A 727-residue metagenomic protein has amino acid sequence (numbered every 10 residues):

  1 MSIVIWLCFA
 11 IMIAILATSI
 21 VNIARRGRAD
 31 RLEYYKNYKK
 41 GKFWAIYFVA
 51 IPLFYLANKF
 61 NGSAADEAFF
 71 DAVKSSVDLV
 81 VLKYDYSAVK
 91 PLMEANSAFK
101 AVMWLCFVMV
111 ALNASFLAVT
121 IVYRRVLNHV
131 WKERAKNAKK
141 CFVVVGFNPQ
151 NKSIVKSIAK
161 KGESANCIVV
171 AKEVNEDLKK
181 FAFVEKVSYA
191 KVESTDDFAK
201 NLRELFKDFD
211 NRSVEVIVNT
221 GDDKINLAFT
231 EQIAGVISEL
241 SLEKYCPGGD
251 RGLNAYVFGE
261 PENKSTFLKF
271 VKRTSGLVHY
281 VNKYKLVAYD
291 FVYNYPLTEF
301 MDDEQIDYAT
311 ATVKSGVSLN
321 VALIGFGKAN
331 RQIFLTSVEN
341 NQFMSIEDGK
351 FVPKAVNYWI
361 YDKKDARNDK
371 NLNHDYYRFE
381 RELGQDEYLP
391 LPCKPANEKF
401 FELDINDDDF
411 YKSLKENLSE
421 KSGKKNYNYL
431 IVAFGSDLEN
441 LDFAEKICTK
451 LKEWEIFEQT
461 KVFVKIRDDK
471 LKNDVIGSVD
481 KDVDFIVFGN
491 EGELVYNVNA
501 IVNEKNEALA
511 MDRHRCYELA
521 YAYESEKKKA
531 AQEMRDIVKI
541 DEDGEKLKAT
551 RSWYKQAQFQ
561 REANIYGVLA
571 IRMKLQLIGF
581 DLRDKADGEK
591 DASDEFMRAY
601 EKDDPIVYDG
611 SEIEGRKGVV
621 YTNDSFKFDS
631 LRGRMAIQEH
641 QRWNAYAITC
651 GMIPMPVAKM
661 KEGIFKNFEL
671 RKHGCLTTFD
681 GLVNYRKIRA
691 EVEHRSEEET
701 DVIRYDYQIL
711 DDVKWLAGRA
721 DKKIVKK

Functional and structural regions predicted by a protein language model:
S2-I51, Y55, F60-D71, D78 (+6 more regions): Cytosolic regulatory regions of ion transport systems
T649, F668, K672-H673: Active-site-proximal, well-structured secondary-structure segments within enzyme catalytic domains
G651-P654: Disulfide-rich, cysteine-dense extracellular ectodomains and adjacent flexible linkers of secreted and cell-surface
A658-F665: An amphipathic alpha-helical core segment
